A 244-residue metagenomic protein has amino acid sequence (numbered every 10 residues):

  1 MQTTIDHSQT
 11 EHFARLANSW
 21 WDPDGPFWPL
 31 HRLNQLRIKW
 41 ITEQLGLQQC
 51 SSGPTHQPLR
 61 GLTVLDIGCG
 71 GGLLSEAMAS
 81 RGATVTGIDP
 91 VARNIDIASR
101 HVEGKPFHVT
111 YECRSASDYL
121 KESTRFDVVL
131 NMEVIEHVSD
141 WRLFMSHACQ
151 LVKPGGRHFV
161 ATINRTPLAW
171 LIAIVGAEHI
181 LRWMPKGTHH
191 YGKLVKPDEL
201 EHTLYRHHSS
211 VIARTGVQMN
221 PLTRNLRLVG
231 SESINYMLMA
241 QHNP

Functional and structural regions predicted by a protein language model:
M1-F27: N-terminal, positively charged/glycine-rich alpha-helical extensions of SAM-dependent methyltransferases
R32-R60: Conserved alpha-helix/loop element of class I SAM-dependent methyltransferases that forms part of the SAM/SAH-binding
L45, V102, L204: Conserved hydrophobic residues forming the short capping helix/wall of the S-adenosyl-L-methionine
S52-Q57, L62-L168, L238-A240: Conserved SAM-binding loop
A169-H179: Short, flexible, mixed-charge acidic loops at enzyme active sites
R182-E199: Acceptor-substrate binding/catalytic loop of class I
S209-N220: Conserved S-adenosyl-L-methionine
N225-P244: Core SAM-dependent methyltransferase catalytic element
